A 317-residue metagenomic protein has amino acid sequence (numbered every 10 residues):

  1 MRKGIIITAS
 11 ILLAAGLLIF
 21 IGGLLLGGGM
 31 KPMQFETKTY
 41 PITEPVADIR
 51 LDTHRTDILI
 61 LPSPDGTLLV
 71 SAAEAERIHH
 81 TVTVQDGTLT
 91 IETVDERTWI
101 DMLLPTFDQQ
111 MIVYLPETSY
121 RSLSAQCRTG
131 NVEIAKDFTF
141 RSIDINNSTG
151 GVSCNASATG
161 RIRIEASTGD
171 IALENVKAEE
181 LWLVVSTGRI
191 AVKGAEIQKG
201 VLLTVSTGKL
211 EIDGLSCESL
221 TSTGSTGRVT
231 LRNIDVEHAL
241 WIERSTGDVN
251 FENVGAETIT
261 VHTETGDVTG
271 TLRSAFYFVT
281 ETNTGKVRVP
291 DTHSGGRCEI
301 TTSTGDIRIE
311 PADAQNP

Functional and structural regions predicted by a protein language model:
M1-G4: Positively charged n-region of N-terminal signal peptides that target proteins for export
I6-L24: Hydrophobic membrane-insertion alpha-helices, especially the h-region of bacterial N-terminal signal peptides
F20, V94-E96: Short hydrophobic/aromatic-rich motifs at helix boundaries and adjacent loops
L26-V94, L104-Q126, N131-N146, G151-S157 (+8 more regions): Short linear S-[DN]-x-LW-Φ motif typified by the pepsin-like aspartic protease active-site region
N155-A156, I162, I171-P317: Short, surface-exposed interaction patches in beta-rich subdomains that mediate adhesion/assembly near membranes
